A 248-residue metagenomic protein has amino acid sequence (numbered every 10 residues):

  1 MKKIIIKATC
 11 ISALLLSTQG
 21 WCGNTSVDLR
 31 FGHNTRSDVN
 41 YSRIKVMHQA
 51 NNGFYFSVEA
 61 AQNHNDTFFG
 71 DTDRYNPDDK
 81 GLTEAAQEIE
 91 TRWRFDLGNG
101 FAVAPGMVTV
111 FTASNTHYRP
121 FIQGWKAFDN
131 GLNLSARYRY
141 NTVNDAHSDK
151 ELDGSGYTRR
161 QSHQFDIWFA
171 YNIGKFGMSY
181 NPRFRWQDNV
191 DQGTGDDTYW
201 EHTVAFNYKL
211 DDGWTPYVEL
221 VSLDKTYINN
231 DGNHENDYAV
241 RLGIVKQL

Functional and structural regions predicted by a protein language model:
M1-S26, L248: Cleavable N-terminal export/targeting peptides
G20-R74, A86: Short glycine/proline- and aromatic-enriched beta-strand/turn motifs that initiate or cap beta-hairpins
N24-V27, N52-V58, D96-P105, N130-A136 (+3 more regions): Repeated loop/turn-to-beta-strand initiation elements of outer-membrane beta-barrel proteins
F31-T35, A60-D66, M107-A113, Y138-N144 (+4 more regions): Transmembrane beta-strands of outer-membrane beta-barrel pores
D38-S42, V46, T83-I89, T116-P120 (+3 more regions): Residues that define the transmembrane beta-barrel architecture of outer-membrane proteins
H48-A50, W93-F95, G124-K126, F169-I173 (+2 more regions): Residue-level signature of outer-membrane beta-barrel architecture
H117-D191, W200: Detector for outer-membrane/organellar transmembrane beta-barrel domains, recognizing the amphipathic beta-strand
Y208, E235-L248: Outer-membrane beta-barrel "beta-signal"
